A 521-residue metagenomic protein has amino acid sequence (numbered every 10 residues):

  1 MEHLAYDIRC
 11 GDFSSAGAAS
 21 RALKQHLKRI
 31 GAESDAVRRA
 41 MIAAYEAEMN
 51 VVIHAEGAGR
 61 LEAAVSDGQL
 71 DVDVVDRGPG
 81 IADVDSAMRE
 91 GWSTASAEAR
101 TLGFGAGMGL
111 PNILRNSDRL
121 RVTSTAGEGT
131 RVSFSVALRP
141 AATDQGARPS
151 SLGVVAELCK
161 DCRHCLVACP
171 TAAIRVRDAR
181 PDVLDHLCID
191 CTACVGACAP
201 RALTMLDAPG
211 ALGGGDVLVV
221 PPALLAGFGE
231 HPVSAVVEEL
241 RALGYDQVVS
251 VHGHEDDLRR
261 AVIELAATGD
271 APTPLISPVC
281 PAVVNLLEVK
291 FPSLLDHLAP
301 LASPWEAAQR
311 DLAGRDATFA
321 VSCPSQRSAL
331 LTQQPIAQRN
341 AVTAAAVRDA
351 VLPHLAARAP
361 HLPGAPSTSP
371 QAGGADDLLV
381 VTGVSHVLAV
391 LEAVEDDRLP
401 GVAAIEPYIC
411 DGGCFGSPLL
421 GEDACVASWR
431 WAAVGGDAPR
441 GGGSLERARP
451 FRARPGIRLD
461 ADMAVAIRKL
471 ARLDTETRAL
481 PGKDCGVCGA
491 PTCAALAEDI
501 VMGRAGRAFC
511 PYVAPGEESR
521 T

Functional and structural regions predicted by a protein language model:
M1-I42: Bergerat-fold GHKL ATPase/HATPase_c domain
M1-Y6, V51-R148: Conserved beta-strand-loop-beta-strand hairpin that lines the nucleotide-binding pocket of ATP/GTP-utilizing enzymes
S34-R60: Conserved ATP-binding N-box helix of the HATPase_c
N50, H54, A172, R201: Conserved N-box asparagine in the HATPase_c
A97, P140-D161, A172-D190, K469-D484: Ferredoxin-like iron-sulfur electron-transfer modules
A156-L166, T171, D185-V195, A404-P407 (+5 more regions): Residues immediately within or flanking Cys/His clusters that coordinate Zn2+ in small zinc-binding modules
L187-A193, A197, R201, A505 (+1 more regions): Terminal amphipathic helices with adjacent charged low-complexity linkers/tails
L206-G486, P491-T521: Iron-sulfur-associated redox domains of electron-transfer enzymes in respiratory and anaerobic energy metabolism
